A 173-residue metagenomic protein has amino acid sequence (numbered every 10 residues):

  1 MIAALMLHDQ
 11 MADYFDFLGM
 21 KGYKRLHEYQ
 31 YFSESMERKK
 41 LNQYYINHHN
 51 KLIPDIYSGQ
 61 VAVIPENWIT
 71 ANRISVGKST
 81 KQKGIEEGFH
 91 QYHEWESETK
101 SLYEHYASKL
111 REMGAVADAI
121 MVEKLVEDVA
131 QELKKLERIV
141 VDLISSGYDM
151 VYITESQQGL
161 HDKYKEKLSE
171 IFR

Functional and structural regions predicted by a protein language model:
M1-R173: Iron-associated oxidoreductase/ferritin-like identity signal
